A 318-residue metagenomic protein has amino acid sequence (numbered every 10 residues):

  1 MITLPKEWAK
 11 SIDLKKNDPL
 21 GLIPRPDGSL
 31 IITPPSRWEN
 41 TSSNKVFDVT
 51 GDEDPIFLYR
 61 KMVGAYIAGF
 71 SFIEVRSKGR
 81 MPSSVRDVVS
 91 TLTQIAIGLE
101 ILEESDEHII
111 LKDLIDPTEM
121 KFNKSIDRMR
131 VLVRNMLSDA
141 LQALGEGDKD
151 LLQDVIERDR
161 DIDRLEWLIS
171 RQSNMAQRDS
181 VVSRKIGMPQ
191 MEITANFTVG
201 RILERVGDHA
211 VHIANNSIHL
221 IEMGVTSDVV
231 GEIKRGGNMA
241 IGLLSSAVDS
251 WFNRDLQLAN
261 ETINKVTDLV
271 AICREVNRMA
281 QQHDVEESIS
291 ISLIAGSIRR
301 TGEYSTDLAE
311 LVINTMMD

Functional and structural regions predicted by a protein language model:
T3-L20, P24-D318: Cytosolic, long alpha-helical scaffolding segments
